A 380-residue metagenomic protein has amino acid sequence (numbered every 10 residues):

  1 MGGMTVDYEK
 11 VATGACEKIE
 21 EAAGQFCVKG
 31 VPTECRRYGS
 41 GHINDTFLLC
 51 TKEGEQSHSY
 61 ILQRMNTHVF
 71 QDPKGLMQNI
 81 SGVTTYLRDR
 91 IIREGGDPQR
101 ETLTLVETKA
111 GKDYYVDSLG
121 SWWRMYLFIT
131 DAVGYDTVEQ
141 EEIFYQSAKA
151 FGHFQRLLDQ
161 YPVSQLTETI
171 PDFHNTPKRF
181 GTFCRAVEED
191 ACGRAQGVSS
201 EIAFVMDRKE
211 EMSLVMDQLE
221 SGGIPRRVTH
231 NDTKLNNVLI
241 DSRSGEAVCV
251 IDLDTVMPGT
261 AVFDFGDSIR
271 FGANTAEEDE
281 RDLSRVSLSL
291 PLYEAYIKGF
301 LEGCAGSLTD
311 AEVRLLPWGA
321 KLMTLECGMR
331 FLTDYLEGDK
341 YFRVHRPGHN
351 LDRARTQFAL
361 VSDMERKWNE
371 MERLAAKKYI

Functional and structural regions predicted by a protein language model:
G3, K10-T13, K29, R36-S40 (+10 more regions): ATP-dependent phospho-/nucleotidyl transfer catalytic cores
E21-V31: A short, low-complexity linker immediately N-terminal to eukaryotic Hanks-type protein kinase catalytic domains
E34-Y38, H42-E188, P258-A261, G272-A273 (+3 more regions): Conserved ATP-binding subdomain of kinase catalytic cores across diverse folds
D252: Conserved active-site aspartate in kinases
V262-G306, L322-Y341: Active-site activation/catalytic loop segments of kinase-like enzymes and analogous catalytic loops in related
L308-A320: All-alpha amphipathic helical-bundle segments outside canonical DNA-binding/catalytic cores that form hydrophobic
M364-K367: Long, compositionally biased intrinsically disordered regions
